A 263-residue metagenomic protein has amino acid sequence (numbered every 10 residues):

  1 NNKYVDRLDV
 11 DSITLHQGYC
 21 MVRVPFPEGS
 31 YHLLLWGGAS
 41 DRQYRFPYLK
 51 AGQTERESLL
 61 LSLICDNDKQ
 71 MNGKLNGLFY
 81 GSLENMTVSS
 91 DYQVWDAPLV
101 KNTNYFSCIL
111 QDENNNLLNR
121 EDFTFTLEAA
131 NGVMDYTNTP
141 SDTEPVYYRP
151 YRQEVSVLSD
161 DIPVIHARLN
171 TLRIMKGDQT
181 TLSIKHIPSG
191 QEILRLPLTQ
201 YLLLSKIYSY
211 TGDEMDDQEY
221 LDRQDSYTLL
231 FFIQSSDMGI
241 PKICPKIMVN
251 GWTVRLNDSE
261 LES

Functional and structural regions predicted by a protein language model:
N1, I109-L118: Structural motif
N1-P47, N119-Y210, S263: Tryptophan-paired
K3-N102: Short, low-hydrophobicity acidic/polar segments
V22-V24, A97, F125, L229-F231 (+1 more regions): Preference for bulky hydrophobic residues occupying beta-strand positions in well-ordered beta-sheet regions
V94, Y105, T181: A residue-level signal for beta-strand positions that form part of recognition/binding surfaces within mature
P98-E113: A short, Gly/Thr-enriched small/hydrophobic beta-strand-prone motif that recurs across taxa
G177-S263: Hydrophilic extracytoplasmic domains
